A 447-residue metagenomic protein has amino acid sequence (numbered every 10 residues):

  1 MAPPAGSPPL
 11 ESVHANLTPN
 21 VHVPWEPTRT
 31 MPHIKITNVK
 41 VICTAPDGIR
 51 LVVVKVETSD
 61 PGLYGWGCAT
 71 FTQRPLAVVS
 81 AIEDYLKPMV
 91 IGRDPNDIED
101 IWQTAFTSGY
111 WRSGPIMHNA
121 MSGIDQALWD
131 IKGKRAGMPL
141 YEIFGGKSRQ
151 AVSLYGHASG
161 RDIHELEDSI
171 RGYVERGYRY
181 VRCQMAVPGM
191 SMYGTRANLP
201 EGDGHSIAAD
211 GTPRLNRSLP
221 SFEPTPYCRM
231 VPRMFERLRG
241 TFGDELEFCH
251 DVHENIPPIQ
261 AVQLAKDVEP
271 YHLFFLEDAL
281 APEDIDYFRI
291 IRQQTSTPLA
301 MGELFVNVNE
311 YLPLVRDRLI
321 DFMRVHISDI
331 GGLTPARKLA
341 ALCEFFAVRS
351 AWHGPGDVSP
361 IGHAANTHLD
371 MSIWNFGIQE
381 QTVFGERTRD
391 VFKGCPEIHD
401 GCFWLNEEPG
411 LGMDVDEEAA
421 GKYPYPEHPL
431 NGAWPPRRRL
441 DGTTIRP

Functional and structural regions predicted by a protein language model:
M1-A5: N-terminal export leaders
V13, P19-V21, E26, I34-T37 (+5 more regions): Flexible C-terminal active-site loop/helix
P19, V23-W25, S59-A136, T444: Metal- or metallocofactor-binding catalytic centers and their adjacent structured scaffolds across diverse enzyme
I36, G62, L86, I124 (+8 more regions): Conserved, mostly hydrophobic/aromatic
V56, S80, D84, D100 (+3 more regions): Shared catalytic-loop signature of beta/alpha-barrel
P139, S153, E247, P298 (+1 more regions): Proline-centered loop/turn at the N-terminus of a beta-strand
A151-Q294: Metal-dependent enolase-superfamily TIM-barrel catalytic cores that perform enediolate-based chemistry
